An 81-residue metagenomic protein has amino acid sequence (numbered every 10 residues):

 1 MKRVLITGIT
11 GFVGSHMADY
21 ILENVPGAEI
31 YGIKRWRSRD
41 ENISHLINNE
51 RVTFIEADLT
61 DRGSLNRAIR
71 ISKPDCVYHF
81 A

Functional and structural regions predicted by a protein language model:
M1-A81: N-terminal Rossmann-like NAD(P)+-binding domain of SDR-like oxidoreductases, especially those catalyzing
